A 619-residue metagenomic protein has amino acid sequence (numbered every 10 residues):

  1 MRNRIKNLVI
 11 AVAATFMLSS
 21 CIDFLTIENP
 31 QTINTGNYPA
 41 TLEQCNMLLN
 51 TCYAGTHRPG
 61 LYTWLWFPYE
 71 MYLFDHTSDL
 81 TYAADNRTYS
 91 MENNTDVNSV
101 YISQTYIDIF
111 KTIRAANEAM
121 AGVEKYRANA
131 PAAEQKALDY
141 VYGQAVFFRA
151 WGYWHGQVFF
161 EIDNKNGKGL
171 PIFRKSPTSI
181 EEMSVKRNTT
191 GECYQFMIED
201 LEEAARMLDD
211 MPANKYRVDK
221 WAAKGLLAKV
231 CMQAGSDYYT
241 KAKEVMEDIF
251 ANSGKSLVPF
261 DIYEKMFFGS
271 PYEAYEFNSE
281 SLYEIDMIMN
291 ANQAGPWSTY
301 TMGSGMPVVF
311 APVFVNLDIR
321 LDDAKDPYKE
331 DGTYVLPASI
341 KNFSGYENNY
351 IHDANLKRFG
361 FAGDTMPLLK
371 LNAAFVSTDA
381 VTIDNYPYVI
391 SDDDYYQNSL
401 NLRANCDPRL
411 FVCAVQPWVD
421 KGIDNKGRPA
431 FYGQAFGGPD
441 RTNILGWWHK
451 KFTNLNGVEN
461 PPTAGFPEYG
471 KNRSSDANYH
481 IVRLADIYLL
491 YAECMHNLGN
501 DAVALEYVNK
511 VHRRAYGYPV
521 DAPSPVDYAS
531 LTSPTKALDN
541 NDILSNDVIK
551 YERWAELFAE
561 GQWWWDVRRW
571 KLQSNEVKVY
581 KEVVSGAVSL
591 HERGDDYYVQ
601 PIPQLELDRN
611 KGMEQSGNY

Functional and structural regions predicted by a protein language model:
M1-V9: Bacterial N-terminal signal peptides that target proteins for export
C21-F24, C45, Y53, L65 (+14 more regions): Long, intrinsically disordered, low-complexity segments
C21-F74, D139-V141, Y388-I390, Q397-C406 (+1 more regions): Acidic, glycine-rich segments characteristic of secretory precursors and extracytoplasmic regions
N46-L48, A54-G55, P59, Y82-E161 (+10 more regions): Conserved, well-structured interaction surfaces
Q157-N164, P212, V230-D237, G499: Short coil/turn linking the two alpha-helices of tandem helical-hairpin repeats
